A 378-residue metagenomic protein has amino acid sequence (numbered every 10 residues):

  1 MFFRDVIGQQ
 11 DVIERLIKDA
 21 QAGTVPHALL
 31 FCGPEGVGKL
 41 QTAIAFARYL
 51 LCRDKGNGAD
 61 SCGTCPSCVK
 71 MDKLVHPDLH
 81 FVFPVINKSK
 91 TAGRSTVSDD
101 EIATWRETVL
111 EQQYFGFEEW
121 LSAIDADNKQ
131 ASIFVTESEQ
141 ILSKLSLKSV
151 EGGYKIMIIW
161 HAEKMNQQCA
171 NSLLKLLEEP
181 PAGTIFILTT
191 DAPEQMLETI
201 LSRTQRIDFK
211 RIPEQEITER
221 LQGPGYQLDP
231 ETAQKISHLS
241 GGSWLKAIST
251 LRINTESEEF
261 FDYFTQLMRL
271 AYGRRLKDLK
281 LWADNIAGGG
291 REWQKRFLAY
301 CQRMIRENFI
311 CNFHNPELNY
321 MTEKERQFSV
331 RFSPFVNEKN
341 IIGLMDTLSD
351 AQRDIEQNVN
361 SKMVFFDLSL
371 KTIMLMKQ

Functional and structural regions predicted by a protein language model:
F2-Q168: Clamp-loader machinery-focused feature within the broader ASCE/P-loop NTPase space
F2-Y49, K55-G58, P66, K70 (+3 more regions): Charged, glycine-rich active-site and insertion segments that engage polyanionic ligands
E139, N171-L174, E194: Alpha-helical membrane and juxtamembrane elements of multi-pass inner-membrane transport and channel proteins
S143, K175, S202: Conserved adenine-binding aromatic site and its adjacent loop/helix in ATP-hydrolyzing domains
S146, N171-I185: Conserved catalytic/switch belt of AAA+ P-loop NTPases
I156-W160, L173, T184-T190: Structural recognition of the conserved hydrophobic beta-strand(s) that form the central parallel beta-sheet of P-loop
Q167-N171, K295: Conserved strand-to-helix beginnings and helix N-cap segments that scaffold or border functional pockets
